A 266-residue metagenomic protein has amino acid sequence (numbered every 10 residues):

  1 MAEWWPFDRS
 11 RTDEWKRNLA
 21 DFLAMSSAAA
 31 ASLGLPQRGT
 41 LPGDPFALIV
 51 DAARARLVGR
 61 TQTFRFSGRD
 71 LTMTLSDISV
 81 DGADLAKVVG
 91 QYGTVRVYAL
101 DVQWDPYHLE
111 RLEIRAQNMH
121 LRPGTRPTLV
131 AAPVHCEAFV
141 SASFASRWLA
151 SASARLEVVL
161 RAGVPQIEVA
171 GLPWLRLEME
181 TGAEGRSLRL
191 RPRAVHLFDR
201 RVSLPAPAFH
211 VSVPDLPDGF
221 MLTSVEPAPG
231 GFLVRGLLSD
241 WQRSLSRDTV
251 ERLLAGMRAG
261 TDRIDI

Functional and structural regions predicted by a protein language model:
M1-L71: Hydrophobic, proline/glycine-rich low-complexity stretches
E3-A28, V211-I266: Extended terminal
A55-S146, P165: N-terminal beta-strand/beta-hairpin edge segment
G82, A99-Q103, N118-H120, V140-F144 (+6 more regions): Beta-strand elements of well-folded, non-transmembrane domains
V88, A154-L160, M179-G182, T223-V225: Short, exposed beta-strand/loop patches in secreted or surface proteins that constitute
L112-G124, A183, V250-I266: A short, surface-exposed beta-strand/turn
A145-L156, R161, R186-M221, G230: Extended amphipathic ligand-handling, pore-lining, and cofactor/metal-binding catalytic surfaces
L149-R155, R161-L177, L233-R235, V250 (+2 more regions): A contiguous, surface-oriented mixed alpha/beta subdomain in the mid-to-C-terminal portion of proteins that forms
